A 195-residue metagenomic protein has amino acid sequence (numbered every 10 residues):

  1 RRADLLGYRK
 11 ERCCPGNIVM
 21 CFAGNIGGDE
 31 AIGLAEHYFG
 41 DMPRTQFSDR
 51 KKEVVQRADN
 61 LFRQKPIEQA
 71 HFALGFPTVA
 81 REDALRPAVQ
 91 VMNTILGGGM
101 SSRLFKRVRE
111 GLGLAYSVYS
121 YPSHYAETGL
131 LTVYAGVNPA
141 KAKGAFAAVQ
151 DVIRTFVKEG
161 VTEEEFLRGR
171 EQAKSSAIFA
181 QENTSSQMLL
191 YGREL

Functional and structural regions predicted by a protein language model:
R1-F47, F62-R63, I67-Q69, A73 (+2 more regions): Charge-rich, well-structured scaffold segments of protease-associated domains
F47-R103, E194: His/Glu-based metal-binding/catalytic segments typifying zinc-dependent metallopeptidases
R103-G111: Short amphipathic alpha-helix segments
